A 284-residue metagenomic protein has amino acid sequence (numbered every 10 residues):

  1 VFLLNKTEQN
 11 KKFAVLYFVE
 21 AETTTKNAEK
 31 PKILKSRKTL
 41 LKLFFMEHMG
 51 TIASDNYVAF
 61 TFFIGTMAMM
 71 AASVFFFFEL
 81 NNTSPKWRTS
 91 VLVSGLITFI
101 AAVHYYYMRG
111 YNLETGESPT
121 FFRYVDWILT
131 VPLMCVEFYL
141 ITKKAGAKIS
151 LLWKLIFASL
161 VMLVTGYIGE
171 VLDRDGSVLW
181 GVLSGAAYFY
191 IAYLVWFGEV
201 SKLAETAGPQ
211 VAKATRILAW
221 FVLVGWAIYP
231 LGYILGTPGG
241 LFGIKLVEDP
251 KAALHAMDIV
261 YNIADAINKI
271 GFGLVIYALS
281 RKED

Functional and structural regions predicted by a protein language model:
T25-K35, L40: Short, low-complexity, charge-dense intrinsically disordered segments
F45-M69: Hydrophobic transmembrane alpha-helical segments in integral membrane proteins
A72-F75, V136-E137, T165-G166, A187-P209 (+3 more regions): Alpha-helical transmembrane segments in multipass membrane proteins, preferentially the mid-helix core
S73-E79, M108-R109, Y124-V171: Internal transmembrane alpha-helix with an interfacial aromatic "cap," most often the third helix
P85-G95, A147-L155, T215-L218: Membrane-interfacial loop-to-transmembrane alpha-helix junctions, especially the N-terminal start
V93-Y111: A generic, lipid-embedded transmembrane alpha helix
L194-F197, I217-D284: C-terminal transmembrane-bundle signature of multipass membrane proteins, characterized by strong activation on
